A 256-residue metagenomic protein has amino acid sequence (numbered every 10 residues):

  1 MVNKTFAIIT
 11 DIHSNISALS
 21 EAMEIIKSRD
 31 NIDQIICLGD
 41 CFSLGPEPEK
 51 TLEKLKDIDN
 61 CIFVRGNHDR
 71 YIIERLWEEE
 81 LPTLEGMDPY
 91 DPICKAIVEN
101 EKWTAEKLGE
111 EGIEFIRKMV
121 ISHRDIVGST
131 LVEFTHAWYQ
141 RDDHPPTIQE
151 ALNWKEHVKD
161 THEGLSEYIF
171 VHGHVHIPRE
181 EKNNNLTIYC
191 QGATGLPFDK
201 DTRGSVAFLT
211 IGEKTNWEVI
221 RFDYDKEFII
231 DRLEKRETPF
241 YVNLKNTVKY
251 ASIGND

Functional and structural regions predicted by a protein language model:
M1-A7, R124-E133, N183-T187, K214-T215: Beta-strand-turn-beta hairpins that frame and shape the catalytic cleft of phosphate-ester-processing enzymes
M1-I58, P239-Y241: N-terminal active-site segment of His-dependent metallophosphoesterases
I9-T10, I35-D40, L44, I62-N67 (+3 more regions): Active-site neighborhood of phospho(di)ester-bond hydrolases with catalytic His/Asp-centered motifs
H13-A18, S43-P46, D69-I73, R141 (+2 more regions): Active-site environment of divalent metal-dependent phosphoester hydrolases
I58-I121, L152-L165: Active-site neighborhood of divalent metal-dependent phosphoester bond hydrolases
M87, G128, V132-G164: Active-site-proximal segments of metal-dependent phosphoesterases and phosphodiesterases across multiple
L152-R179, L186-Y189: Anionic-ligand binding region
E181-D256: Acidic, His/Gly-rich catalytic cores of divalent-metal-dependent hydrolytic chemistry
